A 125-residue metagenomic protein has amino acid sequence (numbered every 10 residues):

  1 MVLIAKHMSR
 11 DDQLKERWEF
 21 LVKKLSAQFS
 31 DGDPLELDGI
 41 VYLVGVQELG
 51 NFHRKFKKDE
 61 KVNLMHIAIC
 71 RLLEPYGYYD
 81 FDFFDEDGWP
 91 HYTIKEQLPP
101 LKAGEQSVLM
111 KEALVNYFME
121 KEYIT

Functional and structural regions predicted by a protein language model:
V2-S30, M119, I124-T125: Long, acidic, intrinsically disordered low-complexity segments
K6-Q13, F29, H53, K57-K61 (+2 more regions): Conserved aromatic-histidine-acidic binding/catalytic patches
W18, P34-I40, K61-H66, Q106-K111: Short runs of predominantly hydrophobic/aromatic residues within well-ordered alpha helices that form helix-helix
K23, D38, C70: Short glycine-/small-residue-rich flexible loop motifs, especially phosphate/cofactor-binding loops
Q28-K57, M65: N-terminal interaction modules that seed assembly of large macromolecular complexes
G50, R71-Y79, N116, E120: Amphipathic alpha-helical interaction surfaces
F56-Q106: Amphipathic protein-protein interaction modules
Q97-T125: Helix-rich interaction surfaces within compact, conserved domain-sized segments that mediate assembly or partner
